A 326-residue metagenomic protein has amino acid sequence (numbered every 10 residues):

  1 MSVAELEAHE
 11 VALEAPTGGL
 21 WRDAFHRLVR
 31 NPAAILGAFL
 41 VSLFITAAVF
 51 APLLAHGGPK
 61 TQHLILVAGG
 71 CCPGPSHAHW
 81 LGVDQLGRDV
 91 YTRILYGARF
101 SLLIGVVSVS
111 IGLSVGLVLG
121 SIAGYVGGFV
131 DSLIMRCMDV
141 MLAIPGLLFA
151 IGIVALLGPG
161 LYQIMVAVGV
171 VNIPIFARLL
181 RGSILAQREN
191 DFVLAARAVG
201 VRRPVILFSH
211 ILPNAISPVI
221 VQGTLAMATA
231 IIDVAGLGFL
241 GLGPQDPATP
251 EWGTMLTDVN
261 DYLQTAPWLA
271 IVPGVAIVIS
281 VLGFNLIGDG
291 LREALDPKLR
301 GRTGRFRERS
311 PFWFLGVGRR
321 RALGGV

Functional and structural regions predicted by a protein language model:
M1-F39, G288-V326: Transmembrane alpha-helical segments of polytopic membrane transport and secretion proteins
V3, I45, G236-F239: Short acidic (Asp/Glu) and glycine-rich catalytic loops that position anionic groups and cofactors
R22-F44, G200-V221: Cytoplasmic juxtamembrane interface segments
A24-F25, W80, V193, V259: Generic hydrophobic alpha-helical segments
F25, T46-G57, I122, R181 (+1 more regions): Structural signature of transmembrane alpha-helix termini at the membrane-water interface
A34-P52, L117, V278: Short, strongly hydrophobic transmembrane alpha-helices
A47-L86, F239-P250: Hydrophobic alpha-helical transmembrane segments of membrane transport/permease proteins and related membrane-embedded
Q85-F306, F314-V326: Alpha-helical transmembrane segments of integral membrane proteins, especially multi-pass inner/plasma-membrane
